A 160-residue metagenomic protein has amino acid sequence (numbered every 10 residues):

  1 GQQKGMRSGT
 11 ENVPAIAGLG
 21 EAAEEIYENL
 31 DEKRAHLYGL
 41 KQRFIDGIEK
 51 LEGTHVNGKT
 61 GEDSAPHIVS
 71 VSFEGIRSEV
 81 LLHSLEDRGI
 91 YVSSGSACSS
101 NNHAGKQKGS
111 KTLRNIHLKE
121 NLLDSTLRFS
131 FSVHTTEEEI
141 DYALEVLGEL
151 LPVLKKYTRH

Functional and structural regions predicted by a protein language model:
G1-H160: Pyridoxal 5′-phosphate
